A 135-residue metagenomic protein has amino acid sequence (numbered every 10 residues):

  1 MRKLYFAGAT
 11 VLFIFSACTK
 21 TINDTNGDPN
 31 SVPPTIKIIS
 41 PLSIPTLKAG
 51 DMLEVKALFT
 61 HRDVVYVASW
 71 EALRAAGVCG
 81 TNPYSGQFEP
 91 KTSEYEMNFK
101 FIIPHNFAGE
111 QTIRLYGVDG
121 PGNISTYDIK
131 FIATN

Functional and structural regions predicted by a protein language model:
M1-T19: Sec-dependent bacterial lipoprotein signal peptides
I14-I39: Bacterial Sec-dependent N-terminal signal peptides
P45, E54-D63, D119: Extracellular acidic, Ser/Thr/Pro-rich low-complexity tracts
T60-R74: Solvent-exposed loop/turn segments flanking beta-strands in beta-repeat/beta-sandwich domains
E89-K100: Aromatic sugar-binding surface patches on proteins that engage polysaccharides or sugar-phosphate polymers
I103-G109: Surface-exposed, short loops/turns at beta-strand junctions within beta-sandwich domains
Y127-A133: C-terminal edge beta-strand
